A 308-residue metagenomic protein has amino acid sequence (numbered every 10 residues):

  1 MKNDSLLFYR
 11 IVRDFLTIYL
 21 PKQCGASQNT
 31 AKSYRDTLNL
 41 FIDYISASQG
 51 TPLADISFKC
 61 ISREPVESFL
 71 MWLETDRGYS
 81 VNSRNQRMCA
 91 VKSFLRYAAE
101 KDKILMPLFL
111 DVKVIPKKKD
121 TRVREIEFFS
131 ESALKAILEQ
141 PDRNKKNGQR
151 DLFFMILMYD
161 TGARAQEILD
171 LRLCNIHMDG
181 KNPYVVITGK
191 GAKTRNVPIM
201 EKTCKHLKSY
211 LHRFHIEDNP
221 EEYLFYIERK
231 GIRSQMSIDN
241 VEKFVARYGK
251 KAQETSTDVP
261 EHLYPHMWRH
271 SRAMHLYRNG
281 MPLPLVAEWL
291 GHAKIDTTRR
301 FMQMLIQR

Functional and structural regions predicted by a protein language model:
M1-R308: Conserved catalytic core of the tyrosine transesterase superfamily
